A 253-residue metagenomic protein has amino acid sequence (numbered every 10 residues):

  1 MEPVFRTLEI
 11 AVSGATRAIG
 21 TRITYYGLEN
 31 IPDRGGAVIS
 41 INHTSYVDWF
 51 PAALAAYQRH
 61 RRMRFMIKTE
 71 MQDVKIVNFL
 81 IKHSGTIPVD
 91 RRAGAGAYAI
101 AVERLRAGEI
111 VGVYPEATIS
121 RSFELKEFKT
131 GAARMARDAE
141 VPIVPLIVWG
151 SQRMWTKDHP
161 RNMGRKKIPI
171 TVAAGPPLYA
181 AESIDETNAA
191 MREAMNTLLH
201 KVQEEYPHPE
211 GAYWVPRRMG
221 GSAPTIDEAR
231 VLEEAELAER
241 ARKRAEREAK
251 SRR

Functional and structural regions predicted by a protein language model:
M1-G27, P51, R59, K75-S84: A transmembrane-helix-recognition feature enriched in membrane-embedded lipid enzymes and envelope glyco-/phospholipid
P32-A93: Catalytic core of membrane glycerolipid acyltransferases/transacylases, capturing the structured, soluble-facing
A55, L80, E103, R134-D138: Hydrophobic/aromatic ligand-binding patch that stacks against planar heteroaromatic rings of cofactors or nucleotides
A99-A107, I170-K201: A charged, well-structured terminal subsegment
R104-A132: Catalytic-site beta-strand/loop segments enriched in glycine and acidic/polar residues
E124-A189, A212-M219, T225-I226: A cross-family acyltransferase "interaction/gating" segment
W214-R253: Acidic, Ser/Thr-rich low-complexity intrinsically disordered segments
